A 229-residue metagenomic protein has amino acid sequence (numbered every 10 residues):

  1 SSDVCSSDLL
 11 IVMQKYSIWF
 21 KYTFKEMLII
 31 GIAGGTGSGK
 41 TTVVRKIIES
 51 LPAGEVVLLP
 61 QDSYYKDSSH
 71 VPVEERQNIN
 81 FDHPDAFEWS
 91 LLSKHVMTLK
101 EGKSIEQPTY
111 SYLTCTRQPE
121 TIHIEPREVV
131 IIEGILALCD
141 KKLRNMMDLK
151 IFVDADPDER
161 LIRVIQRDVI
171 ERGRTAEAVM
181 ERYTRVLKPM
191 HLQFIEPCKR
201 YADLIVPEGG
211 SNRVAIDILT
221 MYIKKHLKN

Functional and structural regions predicted by a protein language model:
S1-S6: Short, small-residue-biased leader/transition segments that mark boundaries at the very start of proteins
F24, E125-P126, Q166, K188-N229: NTP-dependent small-molecule kinase module
T36: The conserved Walker
K40: Conserved lysine of the Walker
V43: Hydrophobic positions on the alpha1 helix immediately C-terminal to the Walker A/P-loop
G54-S69: Short beta-strand-centered segment that lines the nucleotide-binding/catalytic pocket of NTP-utilizing
K66, H70-Y112: Conserved nucleotide-sensing/catalytic segment adjacent to the nucleotide-binding pocket in NTP-handling enzymes
Q118-R172: ATP-dependent NMP and nucleoside kinases share a basic, alpha-helical "lid"
